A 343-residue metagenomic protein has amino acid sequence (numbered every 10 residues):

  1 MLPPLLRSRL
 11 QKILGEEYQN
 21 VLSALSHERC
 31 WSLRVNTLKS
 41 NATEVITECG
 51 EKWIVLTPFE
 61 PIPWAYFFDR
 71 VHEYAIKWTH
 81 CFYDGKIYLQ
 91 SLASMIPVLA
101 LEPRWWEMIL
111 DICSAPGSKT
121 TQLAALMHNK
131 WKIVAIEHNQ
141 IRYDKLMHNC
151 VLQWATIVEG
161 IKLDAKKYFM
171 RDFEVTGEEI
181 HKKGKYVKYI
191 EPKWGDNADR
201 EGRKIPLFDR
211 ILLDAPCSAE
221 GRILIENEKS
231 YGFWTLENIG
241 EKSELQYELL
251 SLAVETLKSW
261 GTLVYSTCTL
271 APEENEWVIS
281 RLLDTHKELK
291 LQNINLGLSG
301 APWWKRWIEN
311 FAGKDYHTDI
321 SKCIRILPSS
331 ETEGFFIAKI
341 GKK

Functional and structural regions predicted by a protein language model:
M1-K343: S-adenosylmethionine
